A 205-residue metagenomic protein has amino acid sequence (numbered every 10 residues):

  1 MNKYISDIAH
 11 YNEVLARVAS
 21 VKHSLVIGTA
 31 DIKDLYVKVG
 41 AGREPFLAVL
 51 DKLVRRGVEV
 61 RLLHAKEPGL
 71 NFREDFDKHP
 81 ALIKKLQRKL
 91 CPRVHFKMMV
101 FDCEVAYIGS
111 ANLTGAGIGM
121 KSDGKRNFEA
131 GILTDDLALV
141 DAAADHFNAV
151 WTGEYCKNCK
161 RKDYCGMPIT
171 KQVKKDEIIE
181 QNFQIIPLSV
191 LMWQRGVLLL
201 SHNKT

Functional and structural regions predicted by a protein language model:
M1-L62, A138, F183, P187-T205: PLD-like (HKD) phosphodiesterase/transphosphatidyltransferase domain
N2, K85-Q87: Short, conserved active-site loop motifs that form the nucleotide-linked donor/cofactor pocket
D31-K33, E67-G69, N112-T114: Short, solvent-exposed loop/turn segments at secondary-structure junctions
Y36-V37, F72-E74, G117-I118: Short glycine-/acidic-enriched loop or helix-start segments at secondary-structure transitions that form or flank
N71-L82: Short, aromatic/basic amphipathic alpha-helical patches
K89-R93, K125: Short solvent-exposed loop/turn micro-motifs enriched in small/polar/acidic residues
K97-V100, A130-I132: Short beta-strand scaffold segments in enzyme catalytic cores
V105-H202: Signature of lipid phosphatidyltransferase scaffolds
